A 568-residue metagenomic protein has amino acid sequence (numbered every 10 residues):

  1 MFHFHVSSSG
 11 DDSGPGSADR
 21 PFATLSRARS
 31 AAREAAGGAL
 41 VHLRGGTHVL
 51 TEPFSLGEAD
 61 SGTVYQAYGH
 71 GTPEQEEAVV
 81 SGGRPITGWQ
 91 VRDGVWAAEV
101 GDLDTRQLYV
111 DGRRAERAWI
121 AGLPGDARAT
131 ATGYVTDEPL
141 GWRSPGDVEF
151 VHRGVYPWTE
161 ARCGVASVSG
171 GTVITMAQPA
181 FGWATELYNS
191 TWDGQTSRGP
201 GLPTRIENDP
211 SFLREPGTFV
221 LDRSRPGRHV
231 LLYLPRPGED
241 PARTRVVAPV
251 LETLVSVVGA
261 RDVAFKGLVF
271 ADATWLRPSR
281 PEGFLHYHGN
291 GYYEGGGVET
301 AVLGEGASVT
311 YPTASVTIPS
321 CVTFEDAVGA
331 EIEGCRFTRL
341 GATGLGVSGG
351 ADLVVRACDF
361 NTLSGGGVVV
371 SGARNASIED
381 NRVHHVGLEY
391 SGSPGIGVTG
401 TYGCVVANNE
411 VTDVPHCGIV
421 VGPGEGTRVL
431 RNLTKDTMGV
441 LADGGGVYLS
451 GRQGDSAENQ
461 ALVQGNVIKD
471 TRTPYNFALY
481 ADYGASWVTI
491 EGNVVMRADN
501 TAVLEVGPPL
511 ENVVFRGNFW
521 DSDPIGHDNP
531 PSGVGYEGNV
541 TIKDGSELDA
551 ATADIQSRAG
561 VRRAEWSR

Functional and structural regions predicted by a protein language model:
M1-H3: Extreme N-terminal starter segment of soluble prokaryotic enzymes
H5-D326, E331: Extracellular polysaccharide-degrading/modifying enzymes targeting complex plant/algal/animal polysaccharides
S8, G45, E52, E58 (+23 more regions): Residues on the solvent-exposed faces and adjacent turns of beta-rich solenoids used to engage binding targets
G37-A39, A59-V64, S256-A264, E294-V302 (+9 more regions): Surface-exposed loop/turn motifs in large extracellular/passenger domains
E52-P53, E252, T274-R280, P319 (+9 more regions): Short glycine/acidic-rich loop motifs that flank beta-strands on beta-rich extracellular proteins
A121-G122, R153, D272-L276, G465 (+1 more regions): Extracellular beta-rich repeat passengers
P394-I396, T401, N409-D413, G418-A481 (+3 more regions): C-terminal structured domain segments across diverse proteins
